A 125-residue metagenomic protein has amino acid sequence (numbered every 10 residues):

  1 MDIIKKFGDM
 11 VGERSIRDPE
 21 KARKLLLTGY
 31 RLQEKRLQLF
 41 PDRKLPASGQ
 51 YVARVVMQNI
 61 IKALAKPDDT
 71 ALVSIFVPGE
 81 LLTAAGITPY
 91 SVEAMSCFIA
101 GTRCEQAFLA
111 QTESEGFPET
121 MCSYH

Functional and structural regions predicted by a protein language model:
M1-H125: An N-terminal assembly and electron-transfer interface module characteristic of large anaerobic redox and radical
